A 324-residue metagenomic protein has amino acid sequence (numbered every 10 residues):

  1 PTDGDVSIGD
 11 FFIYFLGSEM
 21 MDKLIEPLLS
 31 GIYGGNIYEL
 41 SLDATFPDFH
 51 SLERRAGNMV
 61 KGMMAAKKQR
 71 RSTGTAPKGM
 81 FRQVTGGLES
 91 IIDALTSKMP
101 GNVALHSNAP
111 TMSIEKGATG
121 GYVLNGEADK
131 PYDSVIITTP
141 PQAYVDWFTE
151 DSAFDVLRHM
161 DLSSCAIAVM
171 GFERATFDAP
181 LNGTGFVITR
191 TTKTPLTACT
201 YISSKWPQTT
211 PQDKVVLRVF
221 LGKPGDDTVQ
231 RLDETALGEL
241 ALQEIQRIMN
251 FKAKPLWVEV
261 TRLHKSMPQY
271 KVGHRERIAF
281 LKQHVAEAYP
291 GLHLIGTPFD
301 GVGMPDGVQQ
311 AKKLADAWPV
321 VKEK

Functional and structural regions predicted by a protein language model:
P1-S113, P131: Active-site/ligand-binding neighborhood in enzyme catalytic cores
S18-I25, F154-R158, F251-V258: Short, surface-exposed acidic
E19-K23, L162, F177-P180, H284: A short alpha-helix-loop-beta-strand transition element characteristic of N-terminal alpha/beta dinucleotide-binding
V84, D161, D300: Nucleotide-sugar-dependent glycosyltransferase donor-binding/catalytic pocket residues
S107-L217, G222-R231, T235, Q243 (+1 more regions): Mid-domain catalytic core of redox enzymes that form a hydrophobic substrate pocket/lid adjacent to a catalytic redox
L181-N182, A198-K324: Conserved flavin/dinucleotide-binding core of flavoenzymes
